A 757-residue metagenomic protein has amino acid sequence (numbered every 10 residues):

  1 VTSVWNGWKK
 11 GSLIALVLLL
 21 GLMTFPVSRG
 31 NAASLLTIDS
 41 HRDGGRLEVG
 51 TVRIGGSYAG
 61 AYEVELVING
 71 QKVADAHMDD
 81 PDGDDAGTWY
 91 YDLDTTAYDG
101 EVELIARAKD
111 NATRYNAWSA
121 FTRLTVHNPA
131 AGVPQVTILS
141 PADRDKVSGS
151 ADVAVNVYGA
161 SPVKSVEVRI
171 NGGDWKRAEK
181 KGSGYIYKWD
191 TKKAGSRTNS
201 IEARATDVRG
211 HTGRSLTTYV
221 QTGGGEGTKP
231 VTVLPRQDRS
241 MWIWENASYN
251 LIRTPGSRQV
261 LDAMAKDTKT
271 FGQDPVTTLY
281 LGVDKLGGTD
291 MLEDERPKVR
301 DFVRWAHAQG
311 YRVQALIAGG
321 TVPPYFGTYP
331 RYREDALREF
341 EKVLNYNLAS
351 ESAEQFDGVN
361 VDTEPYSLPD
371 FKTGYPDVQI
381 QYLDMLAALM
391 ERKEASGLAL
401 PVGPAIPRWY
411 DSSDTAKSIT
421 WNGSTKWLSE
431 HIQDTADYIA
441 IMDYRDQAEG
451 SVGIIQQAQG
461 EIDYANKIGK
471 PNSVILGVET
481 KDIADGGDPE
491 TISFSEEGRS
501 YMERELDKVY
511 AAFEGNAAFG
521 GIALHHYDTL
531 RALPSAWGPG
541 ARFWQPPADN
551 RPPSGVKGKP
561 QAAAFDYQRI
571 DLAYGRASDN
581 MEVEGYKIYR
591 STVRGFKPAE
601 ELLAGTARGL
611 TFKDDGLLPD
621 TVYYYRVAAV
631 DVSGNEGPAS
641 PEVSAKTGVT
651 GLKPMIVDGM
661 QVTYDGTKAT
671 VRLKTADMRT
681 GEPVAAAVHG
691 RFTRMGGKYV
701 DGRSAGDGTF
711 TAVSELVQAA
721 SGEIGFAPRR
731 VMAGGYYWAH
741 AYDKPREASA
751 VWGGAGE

Functional and structural regions predicted by a protein language model:
A59-N69, A160-I170, A577-P598, E682-A685: Solvent-exposed loop/turn segments flanking beta-strands in beta-repeat/beta-sandwich domains
D82-D84, W175, K587-L618, E636-A639: Recognizes extended acidic, P/S/T-rich segments that occur within or adjacent to Ig-like beta-sandwich modules
Y115-F121, T212-T217, V632-G648: Extracellular fibronectin type III
W244, V313-T321, Y382-S424, P471-K481: Aromatic-lined carbohydrate-recognition surfaces of secreted/lumenal glycan-active proteins
Y280-V283, V343-Q379, G520-L524: Active-site groove signature of glycoside hydrolases
D443-E449, Y464-A548: Substrate-binding cleft of secreted/luminal carbohydrate-active enzymes
P547-M581, P619, E636-G648: Pro/Thr/Ser/Gly-rich low-complexity, intrinsically disordered linker/stalk tracts
D614-S633: Beta-strand-rich modules
